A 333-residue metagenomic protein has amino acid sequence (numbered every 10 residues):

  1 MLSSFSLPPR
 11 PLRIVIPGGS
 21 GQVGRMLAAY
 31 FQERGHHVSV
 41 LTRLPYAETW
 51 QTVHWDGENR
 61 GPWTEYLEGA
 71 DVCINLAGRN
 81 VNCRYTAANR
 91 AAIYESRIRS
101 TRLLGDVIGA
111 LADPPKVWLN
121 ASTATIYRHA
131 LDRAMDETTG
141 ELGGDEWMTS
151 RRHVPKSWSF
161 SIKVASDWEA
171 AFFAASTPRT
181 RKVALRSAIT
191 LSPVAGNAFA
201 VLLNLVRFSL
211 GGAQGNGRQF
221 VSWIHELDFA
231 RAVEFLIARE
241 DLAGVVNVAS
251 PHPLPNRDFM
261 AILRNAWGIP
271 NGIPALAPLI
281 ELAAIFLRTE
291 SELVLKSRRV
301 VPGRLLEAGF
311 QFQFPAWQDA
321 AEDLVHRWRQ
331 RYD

Functional and structural regions predicted by a protein language model:
L2-S4, P315-D333: Amphipathic terminal alpha-helices
P8, L236-R288, V325-D333: Mid/C-terminal beta-alpha module of Rossmann-like enzyme folds, strongest in SDR-family dehydrogenases/epimerases
P11-R34: N-terminal Rossmann NAD(P)H-binding glycine-rich loop of SDR-like oxidoreductase domains
Y46-L103: NAD(P)H-binding glycine-rich loop region in Rossmannoid oxidoreductase-like domains and their noncatalytic homologs
R102-W158: Conserved Rossmann-fold NAD(P)-dependent oxidoreductase catalytic core, especially the SDR/UDP-sugar
E146-K182: Active-site Tyr-X1-5-Lys
F173-V221, E226, L263: NAD(P)-dependent short-chain dehydrogenase/reductase
L203-G212, R218-L254: Alpha-helical substrate-binding/gating segment
